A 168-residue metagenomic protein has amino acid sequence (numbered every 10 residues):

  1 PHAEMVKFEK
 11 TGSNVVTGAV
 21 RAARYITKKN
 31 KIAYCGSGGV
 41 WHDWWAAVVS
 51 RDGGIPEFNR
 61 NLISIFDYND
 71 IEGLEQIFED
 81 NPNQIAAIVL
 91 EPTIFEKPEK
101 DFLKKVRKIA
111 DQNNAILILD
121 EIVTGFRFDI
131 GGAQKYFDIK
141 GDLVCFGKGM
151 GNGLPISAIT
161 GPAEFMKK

Functional and structural regions predicted by a protein language model:
P1-A86: PLP-dependent aspartate aminotransferase-fold enzymes
K29, D129-I130: Pyridoxal 5′-phosphate
K31, N114-I116, D142, P155: Proline-centered loop/turn at the N-terminus of a beta-strand
I85, L117-I118: Hydrophobic beta-strand scaffold residues
P92-N113: Active-site core of PLP-dependent enzymes with the aminotransferase class I/II
E96, G125-F126: Catalytic P-loop NTPase motifs of RecA-like helicase/translocase cores
D138-K168: Active-site PLP attachment segment
